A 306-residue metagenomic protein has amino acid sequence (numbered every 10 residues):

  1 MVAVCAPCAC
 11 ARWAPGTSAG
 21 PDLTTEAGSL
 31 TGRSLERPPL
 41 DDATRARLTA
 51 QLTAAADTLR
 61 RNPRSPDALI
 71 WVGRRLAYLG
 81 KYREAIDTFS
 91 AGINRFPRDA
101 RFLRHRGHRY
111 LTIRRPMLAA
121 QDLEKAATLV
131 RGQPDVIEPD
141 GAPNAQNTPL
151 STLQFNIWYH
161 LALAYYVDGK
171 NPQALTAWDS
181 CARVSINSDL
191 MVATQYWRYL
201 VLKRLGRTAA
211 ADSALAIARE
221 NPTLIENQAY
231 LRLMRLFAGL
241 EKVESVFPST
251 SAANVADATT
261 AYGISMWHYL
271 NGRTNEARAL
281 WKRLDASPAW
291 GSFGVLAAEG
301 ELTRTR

Functional and structural regions predicted by a protein language model:
C10-D67, W71, Y78-L79, R306: N-terminal leader/linker segments that initiate helical-solenoid repeat arrays
P63, P97, R131, T152 (+4 more regions): Short coil turns that delineate tetratricopeptide repeat
R74, H108, L163, L200-K203 (+2 more regions): Residue-level recognition of tetratricopeptide repeat
